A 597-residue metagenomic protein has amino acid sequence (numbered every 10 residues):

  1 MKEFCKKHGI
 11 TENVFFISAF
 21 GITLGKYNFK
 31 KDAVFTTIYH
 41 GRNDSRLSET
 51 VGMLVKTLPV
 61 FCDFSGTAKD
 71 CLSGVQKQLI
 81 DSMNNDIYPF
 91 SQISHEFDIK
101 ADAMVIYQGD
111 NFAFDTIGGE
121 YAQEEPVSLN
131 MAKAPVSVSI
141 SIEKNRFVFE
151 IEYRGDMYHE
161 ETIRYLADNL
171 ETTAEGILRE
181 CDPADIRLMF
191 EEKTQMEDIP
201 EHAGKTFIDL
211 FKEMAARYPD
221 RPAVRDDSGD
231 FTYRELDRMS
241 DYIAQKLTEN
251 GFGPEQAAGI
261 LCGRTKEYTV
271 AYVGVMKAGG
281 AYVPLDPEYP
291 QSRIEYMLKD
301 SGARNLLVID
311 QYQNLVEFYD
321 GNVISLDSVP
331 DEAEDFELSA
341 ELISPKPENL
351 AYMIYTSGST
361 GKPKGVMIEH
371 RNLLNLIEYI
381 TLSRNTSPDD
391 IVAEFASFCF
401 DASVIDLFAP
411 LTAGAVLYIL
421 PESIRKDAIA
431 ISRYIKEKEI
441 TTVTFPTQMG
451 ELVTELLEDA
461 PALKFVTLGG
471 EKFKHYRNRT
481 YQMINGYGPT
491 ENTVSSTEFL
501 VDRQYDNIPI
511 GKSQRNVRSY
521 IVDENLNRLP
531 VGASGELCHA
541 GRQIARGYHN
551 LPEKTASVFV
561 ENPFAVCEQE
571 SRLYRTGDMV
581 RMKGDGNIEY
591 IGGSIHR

Functional and structural regions predicted by a protein language model:
E3, K7, Y27, T57-P59 (+12 more regions): Carrier-protein-dependent adenylate-forming modules in NRPS/ANL systems
F4-N13, I17, K26-V127, G155-H159 (+8 more regions): His-Asp-centered acyl/peptidyl-transfer active-site segments
I10, L298-Q311, H370-N375, S387 (+1 more regions): AMP-binding/adenylate-forming
E12-V14, K31-T36, K69-L72, I87-I93 (+10 more regions): Flexible, Gly/Pro-enriched loop and linker segments at secondary-structure and domain junctions
F16, L58, D86, V105 (+23 more regions): Generic structural signal for small/hydrophobic residues in well-ordered secondary structure, especially within
K30-D32, R46-G66, L72-Q76, K100-I106 (+7 more regions): Acyl/amide activation-and-transfer machinery of modular secondary-metabolite enzymes
P89, Q291, L306-I343, L373 (+2 more regions): AMP-dependent adenylate-forming
T412-A415, E437-T444, G450-P509, R518: Gly/Ser/Thr-rich phosphate-binding loop
